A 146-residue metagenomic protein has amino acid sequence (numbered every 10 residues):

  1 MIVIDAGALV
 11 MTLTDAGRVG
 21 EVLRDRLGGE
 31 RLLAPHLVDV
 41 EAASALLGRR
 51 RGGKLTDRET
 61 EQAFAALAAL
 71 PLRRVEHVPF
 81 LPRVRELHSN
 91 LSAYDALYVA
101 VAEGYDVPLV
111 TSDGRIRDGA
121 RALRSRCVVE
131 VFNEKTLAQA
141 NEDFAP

Functional and structural regions predicted by a protein language model:
M1, P35, L87, V101-P146: Acidic, PIN/NYN-like endoribonuclease modules and their adjacent C-terminal/linker elements
M1-L37, R49-R58, G114, L137-Q139 (+1 more regions): Short, well-structured N-terminal submotif of metal-dependent ribonuclease cores
H36, E61-S89: Acidic catalytic patch
E41-A45, A63-A66, R83, V101: A general alpha-helix detector
S44-R51, G104: Short glycine/serine- and small hydrophobic-enriched flexible loop segments
